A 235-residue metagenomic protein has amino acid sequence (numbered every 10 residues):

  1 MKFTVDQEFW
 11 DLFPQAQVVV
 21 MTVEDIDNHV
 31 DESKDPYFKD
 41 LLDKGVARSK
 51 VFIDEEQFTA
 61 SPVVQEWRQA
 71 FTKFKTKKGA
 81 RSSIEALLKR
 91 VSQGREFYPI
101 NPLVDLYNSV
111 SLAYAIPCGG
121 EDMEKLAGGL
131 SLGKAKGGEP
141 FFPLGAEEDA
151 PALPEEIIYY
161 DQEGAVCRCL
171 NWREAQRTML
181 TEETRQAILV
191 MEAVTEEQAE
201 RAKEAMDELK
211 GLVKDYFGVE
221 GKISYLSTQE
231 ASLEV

Functional and structural regions predicted by a protein language model:
M1-V235: Charge-biased, low-complexity intrinsically disordered regions
